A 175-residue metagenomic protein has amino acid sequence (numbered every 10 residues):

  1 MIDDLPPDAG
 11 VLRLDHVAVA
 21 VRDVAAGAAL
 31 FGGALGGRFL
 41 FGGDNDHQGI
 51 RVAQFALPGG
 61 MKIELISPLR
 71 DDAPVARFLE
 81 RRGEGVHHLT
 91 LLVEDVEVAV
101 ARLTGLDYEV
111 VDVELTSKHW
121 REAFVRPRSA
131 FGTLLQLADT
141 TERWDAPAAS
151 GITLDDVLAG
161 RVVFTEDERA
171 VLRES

Functional and structural regions predicted by a protein language model:
M1-A9, Q54-A56, I63, V100-S175: Vicinal oxygen chelate
I2, D72-R77: A short, acidic/glycine-rich surface segment
G10-M61, A73: Long, hydrophobic N-terminal alpha-helical segment
R13-R22, A53-P58, V75-V100, V125-R126: Vicinal oxygen chelate
R22-H47, R81-G83, L92-T116: Extended intrinsically disordered, low-complexity coil regions enriched in Ser, Thr, Gly, Ala and often Pro
